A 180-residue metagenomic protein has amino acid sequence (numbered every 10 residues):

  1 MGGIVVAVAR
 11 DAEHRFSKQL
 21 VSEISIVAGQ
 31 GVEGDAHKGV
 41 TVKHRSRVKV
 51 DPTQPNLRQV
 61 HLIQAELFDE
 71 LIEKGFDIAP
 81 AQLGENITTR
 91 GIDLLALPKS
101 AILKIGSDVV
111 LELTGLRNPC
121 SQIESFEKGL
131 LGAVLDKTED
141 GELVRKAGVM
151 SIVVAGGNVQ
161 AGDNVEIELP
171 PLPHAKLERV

Functional and structural regions predicted by a protein language model:
M1-V180: Metal-cofactor-dependent catalytic cores
